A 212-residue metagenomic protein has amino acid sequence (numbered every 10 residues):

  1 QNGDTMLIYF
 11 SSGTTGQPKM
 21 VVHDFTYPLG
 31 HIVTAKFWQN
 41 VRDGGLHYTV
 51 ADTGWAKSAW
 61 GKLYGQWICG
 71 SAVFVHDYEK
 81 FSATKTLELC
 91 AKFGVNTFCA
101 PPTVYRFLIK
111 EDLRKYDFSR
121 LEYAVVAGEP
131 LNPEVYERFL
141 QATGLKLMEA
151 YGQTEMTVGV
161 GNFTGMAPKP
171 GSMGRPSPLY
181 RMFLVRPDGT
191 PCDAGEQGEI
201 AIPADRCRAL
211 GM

Functional and structural regions predicted by a protein language model:
Q1-F10, Q17, N40-L46: Conserved pre-ATP/AMP-binding loop-to-beta segment of ANL
D4, G45-L46, G94, E122 (+1 more regions): Residues that mark the start of a beta-strand
M6-G30: Conserved AMP-binding A3 loop
K19-V22, A72-E79, M148: Short beta-strand->loop structural element characteristic of the AMP-binding/adenylate-forming
L29-L46, T53-N96, K110-E111: Conserved AMP-binding/adenylation subdomain of ANL enzymes
I68, V95-A100, I109-K169, R181 (+1 more regions): Gly/Ser/Thr-rich phosphate-binding loop
L179, T190-M212: Conserved ATP/PPi-binding loop(s) of AMP-dependent carboxylate-activating enzymes
